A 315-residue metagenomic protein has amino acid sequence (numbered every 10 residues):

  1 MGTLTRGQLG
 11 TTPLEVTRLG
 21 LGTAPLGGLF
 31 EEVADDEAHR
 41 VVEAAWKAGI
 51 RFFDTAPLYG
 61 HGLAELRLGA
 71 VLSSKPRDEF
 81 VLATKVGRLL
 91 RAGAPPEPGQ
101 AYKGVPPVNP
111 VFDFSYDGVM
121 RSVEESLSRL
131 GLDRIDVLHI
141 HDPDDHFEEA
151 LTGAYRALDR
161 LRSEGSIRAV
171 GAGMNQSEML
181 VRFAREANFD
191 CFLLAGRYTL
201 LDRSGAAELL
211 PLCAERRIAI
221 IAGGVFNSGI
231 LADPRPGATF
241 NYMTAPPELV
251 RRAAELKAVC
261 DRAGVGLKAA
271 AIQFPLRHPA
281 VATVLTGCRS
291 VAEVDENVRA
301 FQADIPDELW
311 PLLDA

Functional and structural regions predicted by a protein language model:
M1-F80, K85-A92: N-terminal binding-site loop/beta-alpha segment at the start of enzyme catalytic domains that lines or forms
T3-R6, P143-D314: Beta/alpha (TIM)-barrel catalytic core signal, keyed to glycine-rich beta->alpha loops juxtaposed to Asp/Glu that bind
L9, L21, A38, F53 (+10 more regions): Conserved, mostly hydrophobic/aromatic
L14-L19, G49-R51, P76-F80, L132-D136 (+4 more regions): Short, well-ordered coil/turn segments that N-cap beta-strands
E32-A45, S115-R129, N175-R182: Short, acidic/polar
A92-K103, R235-T239: Short, flexible, mixed-charge acidic loops at enzyme active sites
Y102-F114, L256-K257: Short glycine/proline- and acidic residue-enriched helix-loop micro-motifs that form flexible lids or anion-recognition
L127-H146: Active-site groove signature of glycoside hydrolases
